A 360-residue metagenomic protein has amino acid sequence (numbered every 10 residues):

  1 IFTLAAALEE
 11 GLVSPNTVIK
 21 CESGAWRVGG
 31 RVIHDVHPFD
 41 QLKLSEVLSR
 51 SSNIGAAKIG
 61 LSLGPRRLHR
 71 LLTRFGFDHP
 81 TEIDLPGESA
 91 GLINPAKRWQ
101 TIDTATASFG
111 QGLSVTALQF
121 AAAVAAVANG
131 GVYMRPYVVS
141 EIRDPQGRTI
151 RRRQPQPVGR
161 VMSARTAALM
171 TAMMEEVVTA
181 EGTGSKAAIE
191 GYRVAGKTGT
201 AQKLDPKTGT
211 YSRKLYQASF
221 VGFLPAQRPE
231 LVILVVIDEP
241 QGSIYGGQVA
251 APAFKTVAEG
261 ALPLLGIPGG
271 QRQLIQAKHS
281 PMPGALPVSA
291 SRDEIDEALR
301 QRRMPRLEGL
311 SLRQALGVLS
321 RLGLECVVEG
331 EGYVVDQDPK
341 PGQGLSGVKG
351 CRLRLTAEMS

Functional and structural regions predicted by a protein language model:
I1-I237: Beta-lactam-recognizing serine transpeptidase/beta-lactamase-like catalytic domain environment
A188-G191, V235-E239, S243-Q248, A253-S360: Ligand-recognition elements built from short beta-strands and adjacent flexible loops
